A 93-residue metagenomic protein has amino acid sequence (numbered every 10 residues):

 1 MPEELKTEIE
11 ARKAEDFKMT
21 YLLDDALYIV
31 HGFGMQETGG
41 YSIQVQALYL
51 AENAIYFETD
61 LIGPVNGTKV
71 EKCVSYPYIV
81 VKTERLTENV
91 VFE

Functional and structural regions predicted by a protein language model:
M1-E93: Exposed, flexible binding/inhibitory loops of compact, secreted disulfide-stabilized domains
